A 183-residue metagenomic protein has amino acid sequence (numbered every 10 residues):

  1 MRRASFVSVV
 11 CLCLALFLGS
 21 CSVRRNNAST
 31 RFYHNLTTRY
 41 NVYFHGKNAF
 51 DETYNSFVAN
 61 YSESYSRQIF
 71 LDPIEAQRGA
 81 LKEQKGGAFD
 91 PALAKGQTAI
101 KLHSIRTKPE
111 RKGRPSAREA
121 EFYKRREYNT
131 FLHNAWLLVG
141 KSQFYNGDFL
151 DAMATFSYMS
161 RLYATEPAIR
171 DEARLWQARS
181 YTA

Functional and structural regions predicted by a protein language model:
R2-F6, F17, C21-A183: Acidic, polar-rich low-complexity tracts and alpha-helical solenoid repeat scaffolds
